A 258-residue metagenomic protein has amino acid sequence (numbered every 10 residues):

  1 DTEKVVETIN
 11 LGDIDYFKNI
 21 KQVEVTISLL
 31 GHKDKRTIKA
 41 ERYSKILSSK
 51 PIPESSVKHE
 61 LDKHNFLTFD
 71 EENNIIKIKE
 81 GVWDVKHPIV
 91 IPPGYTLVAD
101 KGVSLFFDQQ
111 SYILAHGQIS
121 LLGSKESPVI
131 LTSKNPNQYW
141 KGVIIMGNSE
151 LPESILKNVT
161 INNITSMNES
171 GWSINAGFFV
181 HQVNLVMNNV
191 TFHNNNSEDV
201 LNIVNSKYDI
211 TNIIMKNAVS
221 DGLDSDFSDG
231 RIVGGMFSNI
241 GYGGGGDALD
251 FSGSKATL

Functional and structural regions predicted by a protein language model:
D1-L258: Beta-strand/loop edge motif enriched in small/polar residues
